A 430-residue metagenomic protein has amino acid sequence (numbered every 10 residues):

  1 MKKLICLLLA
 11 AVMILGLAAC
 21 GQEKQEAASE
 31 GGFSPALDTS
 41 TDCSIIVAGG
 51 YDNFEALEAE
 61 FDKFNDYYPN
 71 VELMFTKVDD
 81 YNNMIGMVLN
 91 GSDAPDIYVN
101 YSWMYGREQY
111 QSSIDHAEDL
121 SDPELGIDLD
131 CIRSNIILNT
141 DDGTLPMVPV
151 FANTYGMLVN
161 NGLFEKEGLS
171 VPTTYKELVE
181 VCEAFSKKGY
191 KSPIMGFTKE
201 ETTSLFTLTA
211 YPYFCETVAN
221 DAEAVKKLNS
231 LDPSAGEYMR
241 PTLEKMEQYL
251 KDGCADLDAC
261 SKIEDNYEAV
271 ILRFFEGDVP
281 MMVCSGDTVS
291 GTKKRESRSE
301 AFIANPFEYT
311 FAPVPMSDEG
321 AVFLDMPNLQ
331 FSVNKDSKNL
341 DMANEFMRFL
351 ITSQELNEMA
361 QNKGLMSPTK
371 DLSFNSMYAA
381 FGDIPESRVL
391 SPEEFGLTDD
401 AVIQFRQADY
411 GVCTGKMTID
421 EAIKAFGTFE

Functional and structural regions predicted by a protein language model:
C20, M87, D96, S121-L163 (+4 more regions): A structural signal for short loop-to-beta-strand junctions that line the ligand-binding cleft of periplasmic/secreted
G31-F33, S102-Y155, S170, V179 (+1 more regions): Hinge/lid segment of periplasmic solute-binding proteins
K63-C131, G162-T173, I271-R273, P280-M281 (+1 more regions): Extracytoplasmic "Venus flytrap"/periplasmic binding protein-like
E72-M74, N90, E296-N362: Extracytoplasmic/periplasmic substrate-recognition and gating elements
E118-C131, F214-P241, E296-A304, M316-V322: Short, solvent-exposed loop/beta-turn-alpha elements that line the ligand-binding surface or hinge of extracytoplasmic
P146-P149, V179-S230: Extracytoplasmic/periplasmic solute-binding protein
E165, G189, L356-N357, S376 (+1 more regions): Conserved C-terminal helix/tail region of periplasmic/extracytoplasmic solute-binding proteins
C182, K227-I263: Glycine-centered hinge/linker elements that transmit conformational signals in sensory and ligand-binding systems
